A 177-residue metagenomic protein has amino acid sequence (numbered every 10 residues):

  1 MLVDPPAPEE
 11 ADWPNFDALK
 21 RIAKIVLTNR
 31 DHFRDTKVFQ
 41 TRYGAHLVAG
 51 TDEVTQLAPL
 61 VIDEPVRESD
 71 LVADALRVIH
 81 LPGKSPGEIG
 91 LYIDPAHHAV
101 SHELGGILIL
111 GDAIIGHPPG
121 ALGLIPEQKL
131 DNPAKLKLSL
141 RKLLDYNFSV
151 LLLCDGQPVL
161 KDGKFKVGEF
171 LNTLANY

Functional and structural regions predicted by a protein language model:
M1-E9, R77-H80, S85-N176: Metallo-beta-lactamase
A7-D74: Active-site HxH/HxHxD metal-binding segment of metal-dependent hydrolases
